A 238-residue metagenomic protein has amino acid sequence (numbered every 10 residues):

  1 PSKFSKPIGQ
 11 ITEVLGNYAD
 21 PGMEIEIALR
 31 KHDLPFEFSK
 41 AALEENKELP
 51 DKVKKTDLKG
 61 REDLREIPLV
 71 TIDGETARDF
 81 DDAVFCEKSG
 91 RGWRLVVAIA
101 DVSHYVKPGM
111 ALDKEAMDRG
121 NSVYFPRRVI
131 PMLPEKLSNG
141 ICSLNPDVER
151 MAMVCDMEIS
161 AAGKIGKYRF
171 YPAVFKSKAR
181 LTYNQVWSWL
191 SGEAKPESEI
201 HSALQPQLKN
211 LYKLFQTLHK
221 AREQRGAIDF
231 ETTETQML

Functional and structural regions predicted by a protein language model:
P1-V96, S103-V148, R225, L238: Charge-lined substrate channels and their catalytic hotspots, especially those that engage the 3′ end of RNA
R61, W189-S191, T233, L238: Flexible hinge/switch segments at interdomain interfaces of large molecular machines
I67, R150-V154, T232-E234: Active-site lining segments that contact anionic ligands and/or coordinate catalytic metals
D82-E87, M157-I159, R169-P172, T235-L238: Short beta-strand elements
K88-G90, V102-H104, I159-A161, S202-A203: A generic structural motif
A98-A100, P172: Secondary-structure transition/turn motif
S122-E223: Conserved catalytic alpha/beta cores of large enzymes that bind or transform nucleotide phosphates and polynucleotides
H219-L238: Core structural elements
